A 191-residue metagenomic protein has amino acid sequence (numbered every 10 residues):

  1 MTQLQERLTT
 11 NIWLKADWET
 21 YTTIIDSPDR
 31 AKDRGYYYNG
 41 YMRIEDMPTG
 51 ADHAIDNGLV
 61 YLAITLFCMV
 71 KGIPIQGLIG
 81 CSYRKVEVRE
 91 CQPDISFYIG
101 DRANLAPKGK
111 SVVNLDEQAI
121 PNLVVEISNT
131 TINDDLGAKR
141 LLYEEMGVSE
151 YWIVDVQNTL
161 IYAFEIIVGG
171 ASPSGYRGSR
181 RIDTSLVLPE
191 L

Functional and structural regions predicted by a protein language model:
M1-D46, G50: Charged, glycine-rich intrinsically disordered N-terminal tails and low-complexity linkers that flank
M1-K15, S27, G58, L62-F67 (+3 more regions): C-terminal interaction segment
A51-G58: Short, surface-exposed, low-complexity cationic segments
